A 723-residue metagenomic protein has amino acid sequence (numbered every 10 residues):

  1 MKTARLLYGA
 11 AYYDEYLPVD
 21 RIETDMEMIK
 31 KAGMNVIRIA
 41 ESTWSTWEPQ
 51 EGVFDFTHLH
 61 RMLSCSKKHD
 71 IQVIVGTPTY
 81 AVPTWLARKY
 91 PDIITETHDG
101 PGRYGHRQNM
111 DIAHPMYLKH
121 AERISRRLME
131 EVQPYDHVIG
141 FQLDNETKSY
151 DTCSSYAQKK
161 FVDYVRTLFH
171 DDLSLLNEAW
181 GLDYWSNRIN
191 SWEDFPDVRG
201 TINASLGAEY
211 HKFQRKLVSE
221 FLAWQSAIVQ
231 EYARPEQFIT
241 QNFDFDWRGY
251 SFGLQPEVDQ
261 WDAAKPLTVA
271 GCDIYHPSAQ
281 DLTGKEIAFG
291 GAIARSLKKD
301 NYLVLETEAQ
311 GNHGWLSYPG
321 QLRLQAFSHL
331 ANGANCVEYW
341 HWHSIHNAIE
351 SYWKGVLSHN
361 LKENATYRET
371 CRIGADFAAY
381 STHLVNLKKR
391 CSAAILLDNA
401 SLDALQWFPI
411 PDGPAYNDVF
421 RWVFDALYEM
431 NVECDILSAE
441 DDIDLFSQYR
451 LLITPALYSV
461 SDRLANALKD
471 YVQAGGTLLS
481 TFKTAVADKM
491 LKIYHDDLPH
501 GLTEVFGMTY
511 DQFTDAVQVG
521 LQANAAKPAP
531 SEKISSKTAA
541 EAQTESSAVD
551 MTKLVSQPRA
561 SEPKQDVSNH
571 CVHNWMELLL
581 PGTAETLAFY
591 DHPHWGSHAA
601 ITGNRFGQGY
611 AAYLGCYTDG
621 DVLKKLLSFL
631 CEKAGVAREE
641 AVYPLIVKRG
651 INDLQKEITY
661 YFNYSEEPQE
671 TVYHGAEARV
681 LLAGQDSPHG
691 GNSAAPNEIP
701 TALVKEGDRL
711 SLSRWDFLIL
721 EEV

Functional and structural regions predicted by a protein language model:
M1-R38, P49, H383: N-terminal carbohydrate-binding accessory modules
Y8-L17, T43-T57, R103-E122, T147-D151 (+6 more regions): The substrate-binding groove and active-site-proximal loops of carbohydrate-active enzymes, especially glycoside
A10, I29, I37, S66 (+8 more regions): Conserved, mostly hydrophobic/aromatic
D14-K30, Q50-S64, L217-W224, K285-F289 (+1 more regions): Aromatic- and glycine-enriched glycan-recognition loops and surfaces that form the carbohydrate-binding subsites
L17-K30, S251-A263, Y318-A326, E440-D442: Short, acidic/polar
T24-K30, R38-H98, Q225-Y232: Aromatic-lined substrate-binding rim segments of carbohydrate-active enzymes
D99-V269, D273-E286: Polysaccharide-binding and catalytic clefts of secreted carbohydrate-active enzymes
W192-F195, A223, P235, A264-V723: Carbohydrate-binding surfaces of carbohydrate-active enzymes
